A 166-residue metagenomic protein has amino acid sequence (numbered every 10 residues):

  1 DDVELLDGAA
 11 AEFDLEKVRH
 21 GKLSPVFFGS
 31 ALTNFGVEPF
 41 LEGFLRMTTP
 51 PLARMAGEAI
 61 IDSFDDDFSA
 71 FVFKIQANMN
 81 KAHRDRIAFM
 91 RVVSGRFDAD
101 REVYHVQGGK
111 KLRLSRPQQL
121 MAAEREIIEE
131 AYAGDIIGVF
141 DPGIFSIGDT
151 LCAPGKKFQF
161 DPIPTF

Functional and structural regions predicted by a protein language model:
D1-F166: Structural and coupling elements of P-loop NTPases
